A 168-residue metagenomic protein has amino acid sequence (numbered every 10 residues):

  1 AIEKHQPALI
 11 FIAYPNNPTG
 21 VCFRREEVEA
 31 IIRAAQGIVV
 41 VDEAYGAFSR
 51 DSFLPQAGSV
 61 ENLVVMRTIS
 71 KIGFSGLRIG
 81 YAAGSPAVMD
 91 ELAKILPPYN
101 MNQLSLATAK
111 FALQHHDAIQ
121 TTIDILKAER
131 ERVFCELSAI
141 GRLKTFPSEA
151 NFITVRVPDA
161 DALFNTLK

Functional and structural regions predicted by a protein language model:
A1-A8, I12: PLP-dependent aminotransferase-like
E3-H5, P18-I72: Active-site pre-lysine segment of PLP-dependent enzymes
Q6-P7, R33-I38, S59-E61, Q114 (+2 more regions): Short glycine/proline-enriched coil/turn segments at helix->beta-strand junctions
S52, A87-V88, D159: Short, well-ordered alpha-helical scaffold segment located in the soluble/lumenal catalytic or ligand-binding core
N62-F146: PLP-dependent aminotransferase class I/II
L126-K127, L137-L167: Conserved PLP-binding catalytic core of the aspartate aminotransferase-like
